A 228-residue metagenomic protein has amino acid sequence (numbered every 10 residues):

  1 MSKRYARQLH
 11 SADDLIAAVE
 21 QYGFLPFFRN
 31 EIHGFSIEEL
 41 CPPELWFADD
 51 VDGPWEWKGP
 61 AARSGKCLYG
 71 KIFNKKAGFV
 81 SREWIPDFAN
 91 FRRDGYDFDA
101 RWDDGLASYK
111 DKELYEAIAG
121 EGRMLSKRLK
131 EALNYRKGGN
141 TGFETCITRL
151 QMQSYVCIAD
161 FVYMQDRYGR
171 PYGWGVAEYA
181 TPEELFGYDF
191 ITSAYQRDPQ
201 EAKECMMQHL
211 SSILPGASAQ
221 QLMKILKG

Functional and structural regions predicted by a protein language model:
M1-G228: Long, low-complexity intrinsically disordered regions
